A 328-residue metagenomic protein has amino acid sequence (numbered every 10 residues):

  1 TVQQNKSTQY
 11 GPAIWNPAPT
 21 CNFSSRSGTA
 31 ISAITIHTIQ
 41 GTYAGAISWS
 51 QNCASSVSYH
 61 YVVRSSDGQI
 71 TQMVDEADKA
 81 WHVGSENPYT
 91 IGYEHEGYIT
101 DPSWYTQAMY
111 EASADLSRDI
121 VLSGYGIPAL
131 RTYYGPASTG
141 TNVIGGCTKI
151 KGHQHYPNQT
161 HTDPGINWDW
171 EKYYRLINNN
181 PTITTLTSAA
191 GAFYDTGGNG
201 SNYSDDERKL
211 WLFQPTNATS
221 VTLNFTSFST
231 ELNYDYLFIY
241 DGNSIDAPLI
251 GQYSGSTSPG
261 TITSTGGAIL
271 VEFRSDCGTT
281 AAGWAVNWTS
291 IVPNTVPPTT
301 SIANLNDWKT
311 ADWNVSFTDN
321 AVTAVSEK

Functional and structural regions predicted by a protein language model:
T1-G84: N-terminal catalytic cores of peptidoglycan-degrading enzymes
T1-P17, F23-S27, I99-P181: Basic/polar, cationic surfaces and motifs that engage anionic cell-wall and phosphate/carboxylate ligands
S32-I34, V57-Y59, I91, T148 (+3 more regions): Residue-level detector of short, conserved catalytic/binding motifs and their immediate flanks
I36-G41, V63-S66, M73-D78, E94-Y98 (+3 more regions): Active-site-proximal beta-strand/loop segments in catalytic clefts of secreted hydrolases
Y43-I47, T100-Y105, Q159-T162, L232-N233 (+1 more regions): Extracytoplasmic/secreted cell-surface and envelope-processing proteins
G84-H95: Short coil-to-beta-strand
P181-P293: Domain-level representation of secreted and single-pass membrane ectodomains enriched in extracellular protease systems
V292-K328: Low-complexity, disordered linker/stalk regions enriched in Pro/Thr/Ser/Gly
